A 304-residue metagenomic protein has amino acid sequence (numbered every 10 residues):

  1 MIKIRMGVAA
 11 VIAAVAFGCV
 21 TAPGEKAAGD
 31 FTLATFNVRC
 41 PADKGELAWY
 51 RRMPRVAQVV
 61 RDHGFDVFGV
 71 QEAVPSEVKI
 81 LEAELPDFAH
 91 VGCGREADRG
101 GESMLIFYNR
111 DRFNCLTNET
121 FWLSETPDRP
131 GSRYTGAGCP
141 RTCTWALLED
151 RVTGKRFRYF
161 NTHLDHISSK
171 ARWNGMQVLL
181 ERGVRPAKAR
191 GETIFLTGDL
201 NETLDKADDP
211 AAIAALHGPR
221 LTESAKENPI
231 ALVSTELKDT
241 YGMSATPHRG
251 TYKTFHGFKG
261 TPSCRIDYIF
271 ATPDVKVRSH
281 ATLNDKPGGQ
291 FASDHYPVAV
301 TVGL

Functional and structural regions predicted by a protein language model:
M1-A9: Bacterial N-terminal signal peptides that target proteins for export
V8, I12, A16-E84, R95-E102 (+2 more regions): N-terminal, active-site-proximal structural segment of metallo-dependent hydrolase catalytic domains
K26-G29, R61-D62, A83-E84, A97-G100 (+6 more regions): Extracellular/periplasmic catalytic domains that process cell-envelope and extracellular macromolecules
F31-V38, V56-L81, F107, A146 (+5 more regions): Active-site beta-strand/loop signature of hydrolases that rely on acidic residues for catalysis
C40-L47, S169, H248-T251: Short, solvent-exposed loop/turn elements at domain surfaces
R51, R55-V59, S76, I80 (+6 more regions): Extracytoplasmic/secreted proteins, especially bacterial periplasmic and envelope-associated proteins
V67-F160, L164: Structured beta-strand-rich core segments of catalytic domains in phosphoester-bond hydrolases
K170, V184-F195, E202-L304: Metal-dependent phosphoester-hydrolase catalytic domains
